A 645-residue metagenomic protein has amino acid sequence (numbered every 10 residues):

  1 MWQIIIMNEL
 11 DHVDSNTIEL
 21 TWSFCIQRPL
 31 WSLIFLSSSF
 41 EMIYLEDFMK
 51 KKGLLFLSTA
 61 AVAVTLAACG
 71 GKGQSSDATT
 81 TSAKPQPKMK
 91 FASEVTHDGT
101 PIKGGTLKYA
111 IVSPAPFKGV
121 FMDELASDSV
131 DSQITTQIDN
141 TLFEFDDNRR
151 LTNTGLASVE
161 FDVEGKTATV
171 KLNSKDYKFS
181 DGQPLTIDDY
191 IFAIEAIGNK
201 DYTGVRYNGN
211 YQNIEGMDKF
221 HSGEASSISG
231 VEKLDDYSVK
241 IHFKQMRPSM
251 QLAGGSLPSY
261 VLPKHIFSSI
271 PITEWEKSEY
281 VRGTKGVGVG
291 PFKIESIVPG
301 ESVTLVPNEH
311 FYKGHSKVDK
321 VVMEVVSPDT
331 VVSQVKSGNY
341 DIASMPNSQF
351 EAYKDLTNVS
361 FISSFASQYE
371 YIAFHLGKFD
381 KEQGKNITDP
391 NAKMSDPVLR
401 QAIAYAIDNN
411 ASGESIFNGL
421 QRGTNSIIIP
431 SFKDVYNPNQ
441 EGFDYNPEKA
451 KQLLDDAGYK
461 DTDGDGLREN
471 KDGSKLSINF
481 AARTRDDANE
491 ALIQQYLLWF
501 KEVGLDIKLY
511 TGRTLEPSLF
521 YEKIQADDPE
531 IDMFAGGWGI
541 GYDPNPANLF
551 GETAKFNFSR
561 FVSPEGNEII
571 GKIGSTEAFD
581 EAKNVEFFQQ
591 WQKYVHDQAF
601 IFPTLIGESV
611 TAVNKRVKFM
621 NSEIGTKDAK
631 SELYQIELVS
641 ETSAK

Functional and structural regions predicted by a protein language model:
L107-V163: N-terminal lobe/hinge region of extracytoplasmic solute-binding protein
Y109, P299, K460-G537, S609: Ligand/substrate-recognition segments at binding pockets and active sites
A157-R206, A392-M394: Aromatic- and charge-enriched surface segment that lines or borders ligand/interaction sites
Y207-S269: Surface-exposed binding/hinge segments that line and control ligand-binding clefts or catalytic entry sites
G255-K313, K320, P447, Q452: Gly/Pro-rich hinge or "lid" segments in bacterial periplasmic/extracellular proteins
Y280-G283, P307-Y353, D506, L515: Ligand-site clamp/hinge motif
E309, A404-Y436, A488, L492-L497 (+1 more regions): Detector for C-terminal structural segments
K393-L498: Append "and occasionally in soluble cytosolic enzymes with long acidic Gly/Pro-rich linkers
